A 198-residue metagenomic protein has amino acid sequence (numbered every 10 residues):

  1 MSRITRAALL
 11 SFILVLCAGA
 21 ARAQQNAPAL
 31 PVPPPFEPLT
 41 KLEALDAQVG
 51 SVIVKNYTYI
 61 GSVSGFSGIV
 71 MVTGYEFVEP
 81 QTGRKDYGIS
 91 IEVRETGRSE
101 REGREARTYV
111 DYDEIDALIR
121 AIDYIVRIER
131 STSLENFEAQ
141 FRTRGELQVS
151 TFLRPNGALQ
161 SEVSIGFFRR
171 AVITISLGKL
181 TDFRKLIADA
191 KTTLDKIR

Functional and structural regions predicted by a protein language model:
M1-L9: Bacterial N-terminal signal peptides that target proteins for export
A8-A18: Bacterial N-terminal signal peptides
A21-R198: Positively charged, low-complexity terminal tracts and the immediately adjacent first secondary-structure elements
